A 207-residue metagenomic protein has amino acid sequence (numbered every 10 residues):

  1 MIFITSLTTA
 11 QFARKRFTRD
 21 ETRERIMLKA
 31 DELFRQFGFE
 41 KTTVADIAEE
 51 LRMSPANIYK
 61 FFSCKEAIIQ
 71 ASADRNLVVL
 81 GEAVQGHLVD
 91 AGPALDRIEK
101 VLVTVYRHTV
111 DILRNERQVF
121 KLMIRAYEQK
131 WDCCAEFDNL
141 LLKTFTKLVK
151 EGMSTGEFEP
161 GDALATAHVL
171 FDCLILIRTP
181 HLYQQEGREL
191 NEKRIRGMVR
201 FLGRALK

Functional and structural regions predicted by a protein language model:
M1-A13, R107, K143-T155, H168 (+1 more regions): C-terminal peripheral helix-coil segments that are non-catalytic and often amphipathic
R25, K29, L33-A67, A71: Helix-turn-helix
Q36-E40, A91, I112, T155-G156: Short coil/turn segments at alpha/beta junctions that flank glycine-rich nucleotide-binding fingerprints
K65, S72, N76, L80 (+5 more regions): Hydrophobic/aromatic residues within well-ordered alpha-helical segments
A71, E82-D111, T166-L170: Hydrophobic alpha-helical connector segments
V78, E128-S154, L164-H168: Amphipathic alpha-helical packing segments from all-alpha helical-bundle domains
R97-K100, T109-Q129, H181-L182: Amphipathic alpha-helical segments used for helix-helix packing
